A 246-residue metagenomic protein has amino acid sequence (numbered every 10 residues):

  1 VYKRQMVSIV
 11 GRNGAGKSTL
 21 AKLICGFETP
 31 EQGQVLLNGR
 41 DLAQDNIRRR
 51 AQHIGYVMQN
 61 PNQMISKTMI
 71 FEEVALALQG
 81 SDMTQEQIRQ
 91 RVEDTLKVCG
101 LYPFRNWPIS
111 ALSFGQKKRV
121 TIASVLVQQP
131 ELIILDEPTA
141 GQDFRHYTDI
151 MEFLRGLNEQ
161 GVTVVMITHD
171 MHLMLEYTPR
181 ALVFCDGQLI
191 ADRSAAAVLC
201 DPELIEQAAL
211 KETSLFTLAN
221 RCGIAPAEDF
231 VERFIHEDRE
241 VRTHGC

Functional and structural regions predicted by a protein language model:
C25: Helix-to-loop junction immediately C-terminal to a conserved catalytic motif
G33-D41, R50: Conserved ABC transporter NBD signature motif
E86-F104: Conserved ABC ATPase "signature" region
P108-L112: Conserved ABC ATPase signature
I133-D136: Catalytic Walker B motif of ABC-type/P-loop ATPase nucleotide-binding domains
T168-H169: H-loop/switch region of ABC-family ATPase nucleotide-binding domains
Q188-L215: Conserved beta-strand-loop-alpha-helix hinge in the C-terminal portion of ABC ATPase nucleotide-binding domains
